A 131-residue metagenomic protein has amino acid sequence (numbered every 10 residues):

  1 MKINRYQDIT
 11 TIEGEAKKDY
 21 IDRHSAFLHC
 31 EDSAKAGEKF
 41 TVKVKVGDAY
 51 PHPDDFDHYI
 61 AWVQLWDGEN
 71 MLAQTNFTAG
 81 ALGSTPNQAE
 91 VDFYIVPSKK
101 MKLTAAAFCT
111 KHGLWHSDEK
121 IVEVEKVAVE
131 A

Functional and structural regions predicted by a protein language model:
N4-K35: Short, compositionally biased P/S/T/A/G/V-rich stretches that sit at domain boundaries
K39, S98-T104: Extracellular Ig-like/FN3 beta-sandwich strand-entry sites
K45-D55: Short amphipathic, basic-aromatic surface patches that mediate peripheral association with negatively charged
D57-A73: Extended low-complexity, serine/threonine- and proline-enriched intrinsically disordered segments
L72-L82: Solvent-exposed serine/threonine-rich low-complexity stretches and specific carbohydrate-binding patches
G83-D92: Aromatic sugar-binding surface patches on proteins that engage polysaccharides or sugar-phosphate polymers
F108-D118: Short acidic/polar inter-strand loop motif in beta-rich domains
I121-V129: Short beta-strand edge segments in extracellular beta-sheet folds
